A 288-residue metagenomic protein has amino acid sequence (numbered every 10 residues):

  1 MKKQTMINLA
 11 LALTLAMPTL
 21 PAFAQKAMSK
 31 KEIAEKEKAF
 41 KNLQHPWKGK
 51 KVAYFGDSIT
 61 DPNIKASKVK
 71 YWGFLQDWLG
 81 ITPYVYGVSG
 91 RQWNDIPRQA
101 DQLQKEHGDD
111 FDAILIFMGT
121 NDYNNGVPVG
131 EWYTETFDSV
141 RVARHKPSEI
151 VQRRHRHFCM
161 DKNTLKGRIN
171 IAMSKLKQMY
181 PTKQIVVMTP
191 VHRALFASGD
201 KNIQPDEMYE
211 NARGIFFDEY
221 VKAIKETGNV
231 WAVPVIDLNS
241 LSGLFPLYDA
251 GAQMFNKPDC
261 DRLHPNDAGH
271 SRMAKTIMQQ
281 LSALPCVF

Functional and structural regions predicted by a protein language model:
M1-L9: Bacterial N-terminal signal peptides that target proteins for export
T5-M6, A16, A27, Q178: Residue-level detector of intrinsically disordered terminal segments
A10-P18: Bacterial N-terminal signal peptides
L13-T14, S67, A194: Alpha-helical transmembrane segments and their juxtamembrane interfaces
L20-A24: Sec/Tat signal peptide C-region and signal peptidase I cleavage site
Q25-S89, N94-D109, I114, D249-G251: Serine-esterase "nucleophile elbow" of acetyl-processing enzymes
W78, A100-F288: Alpha-helical cap/lid subdomain in secreted, periplasmic, or secretory-pathway luminal O-acyl-processing enzymes
